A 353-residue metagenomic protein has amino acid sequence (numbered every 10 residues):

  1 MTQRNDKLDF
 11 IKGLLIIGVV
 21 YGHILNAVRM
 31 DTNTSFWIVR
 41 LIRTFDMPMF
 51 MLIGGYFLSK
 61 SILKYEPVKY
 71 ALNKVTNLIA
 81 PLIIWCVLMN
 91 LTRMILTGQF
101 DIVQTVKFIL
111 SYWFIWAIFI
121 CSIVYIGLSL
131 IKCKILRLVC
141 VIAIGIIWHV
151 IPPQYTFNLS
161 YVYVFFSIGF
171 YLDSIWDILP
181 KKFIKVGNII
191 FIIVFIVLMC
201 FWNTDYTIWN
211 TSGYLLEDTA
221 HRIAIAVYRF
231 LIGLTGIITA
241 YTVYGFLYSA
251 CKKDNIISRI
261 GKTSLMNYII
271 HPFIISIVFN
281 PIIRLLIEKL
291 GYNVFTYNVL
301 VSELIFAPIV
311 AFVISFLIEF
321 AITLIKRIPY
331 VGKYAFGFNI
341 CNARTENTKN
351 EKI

Functional and structural regions predicted by a protein language model:
M1-I353: Alpha-helical transmembrane segments and their immediate juxtamembrane cytosolic regions
